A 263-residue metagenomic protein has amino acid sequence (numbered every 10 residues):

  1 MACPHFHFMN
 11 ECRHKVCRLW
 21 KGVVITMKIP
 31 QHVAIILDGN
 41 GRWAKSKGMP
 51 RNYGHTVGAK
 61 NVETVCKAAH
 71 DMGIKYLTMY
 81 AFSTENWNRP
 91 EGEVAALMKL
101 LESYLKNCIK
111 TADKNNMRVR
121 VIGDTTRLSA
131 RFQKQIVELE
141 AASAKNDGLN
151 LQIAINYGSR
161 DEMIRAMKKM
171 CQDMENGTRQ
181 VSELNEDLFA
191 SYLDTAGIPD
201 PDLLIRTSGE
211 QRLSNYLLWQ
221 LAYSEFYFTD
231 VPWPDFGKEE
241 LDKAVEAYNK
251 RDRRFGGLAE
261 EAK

Functional and structural regions predicted by a protein language model:
C3, C12, V16-K263: Flexible, compositionally biased loop and terminal segments
F6-F8: Aromatic (phenylalanine/tyrosine) cluster motif
